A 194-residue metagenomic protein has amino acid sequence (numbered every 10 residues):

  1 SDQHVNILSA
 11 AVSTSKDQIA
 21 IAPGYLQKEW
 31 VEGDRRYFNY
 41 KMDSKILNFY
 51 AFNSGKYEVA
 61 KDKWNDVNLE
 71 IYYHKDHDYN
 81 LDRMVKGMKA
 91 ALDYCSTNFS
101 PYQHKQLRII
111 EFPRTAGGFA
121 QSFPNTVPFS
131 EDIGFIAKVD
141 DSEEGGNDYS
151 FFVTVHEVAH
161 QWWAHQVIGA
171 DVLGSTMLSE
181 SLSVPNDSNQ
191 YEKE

Functional and structural regions predicted by a protein language model:
S1, F52, W162-W163, M177: Tryptophan-centered motif/residue detector
S1-V155, P185: Hydrophobic helix-coil surface modules that form long, contiguous segments used for peptide/substrate interaction
M84, V172-E180: Active-site metal-coordination segments of metallo-dependent hydrolases
Y94, N98, Q161, H165 (+1 more regions): Short alpha-helical functional segments enriched in proximate histidine and acidic residues
A116, A164-I168, S188: Short, function-defining helix-loop hinge/capping sites that tune catalysis or transport
H156-E157, E180: Acidic active-site catalytic centers that drive phospho-/nucleotidyl reactions and related ester hydrolyses
V158-G174: Catalytic Zn2+-binding segment of zinc metalloproteases
E180-E194: Acidic/His/Gly-enriched intrinsically disordered linker/tail segments that often contain short helix/coil "MoRF-like"
